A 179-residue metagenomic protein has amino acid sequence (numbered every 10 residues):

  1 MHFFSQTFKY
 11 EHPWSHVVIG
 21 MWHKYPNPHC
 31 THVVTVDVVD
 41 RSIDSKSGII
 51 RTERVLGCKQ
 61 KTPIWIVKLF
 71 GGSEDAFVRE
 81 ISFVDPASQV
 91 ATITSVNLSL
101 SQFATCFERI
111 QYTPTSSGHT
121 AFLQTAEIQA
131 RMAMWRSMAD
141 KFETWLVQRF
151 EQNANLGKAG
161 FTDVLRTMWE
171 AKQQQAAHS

Functional and structural regions predicted by a protein language model:
M1-T62: Hydrophobic ligand-binding cavity/cleft-lining segments
H2-T7, L69-E74, V84-S179: Terminal "cap-and-tail" regions of soluble proteins that handle hydrophobic small molecules
S15-H16, I81, L123: Generic detector of isolated residues embedded in canonical secondary-structure elements
V39-S95: Glycine-rich portal/gate segments that line the openings of hydrophobic small-molecule binding cavities
